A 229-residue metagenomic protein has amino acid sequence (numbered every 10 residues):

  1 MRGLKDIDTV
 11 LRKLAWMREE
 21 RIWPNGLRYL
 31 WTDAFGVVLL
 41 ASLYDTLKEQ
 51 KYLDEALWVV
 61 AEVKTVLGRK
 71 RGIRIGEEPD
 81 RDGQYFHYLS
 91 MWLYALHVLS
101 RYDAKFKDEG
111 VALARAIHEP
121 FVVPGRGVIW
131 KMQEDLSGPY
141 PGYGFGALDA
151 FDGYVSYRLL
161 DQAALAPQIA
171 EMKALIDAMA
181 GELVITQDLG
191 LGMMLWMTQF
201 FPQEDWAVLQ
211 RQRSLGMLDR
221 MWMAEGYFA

Functional and structural regions predicted by a protein language model:
M1-A229: Glycan-recognition and catalytic cores of secretory/periplasmic carbohydrate-active enzymes
